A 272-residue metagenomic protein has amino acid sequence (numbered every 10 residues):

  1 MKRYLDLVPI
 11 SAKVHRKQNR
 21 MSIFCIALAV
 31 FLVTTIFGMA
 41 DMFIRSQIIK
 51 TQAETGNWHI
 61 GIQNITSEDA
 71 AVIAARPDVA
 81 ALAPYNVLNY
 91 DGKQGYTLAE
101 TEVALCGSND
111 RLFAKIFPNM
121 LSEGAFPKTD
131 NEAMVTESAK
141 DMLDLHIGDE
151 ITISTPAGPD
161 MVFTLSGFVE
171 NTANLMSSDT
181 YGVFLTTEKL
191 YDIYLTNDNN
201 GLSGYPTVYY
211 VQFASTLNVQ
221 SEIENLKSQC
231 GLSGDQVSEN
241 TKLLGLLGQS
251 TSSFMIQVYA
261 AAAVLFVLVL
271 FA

Functional and structural regions predicted by a protein language model:
M1-M21: Feature of multi-pass inner-membrane transport and sensor proteins that recognizes transmembrane helices together
K2, D6, T241-G248, V258-V264: Alpha-helical membrane and juxtamembrane elements of multi-pass inner-membrane transport and channel proteins
R16-I44, T251-A272: Hydrophobic alpha-helical transmembrane segments of multi-pass inner-membrane transport and secretion
D41-G248: Basic-flanked hydrophobic alpha-helices used for secretion and membrane insertion
